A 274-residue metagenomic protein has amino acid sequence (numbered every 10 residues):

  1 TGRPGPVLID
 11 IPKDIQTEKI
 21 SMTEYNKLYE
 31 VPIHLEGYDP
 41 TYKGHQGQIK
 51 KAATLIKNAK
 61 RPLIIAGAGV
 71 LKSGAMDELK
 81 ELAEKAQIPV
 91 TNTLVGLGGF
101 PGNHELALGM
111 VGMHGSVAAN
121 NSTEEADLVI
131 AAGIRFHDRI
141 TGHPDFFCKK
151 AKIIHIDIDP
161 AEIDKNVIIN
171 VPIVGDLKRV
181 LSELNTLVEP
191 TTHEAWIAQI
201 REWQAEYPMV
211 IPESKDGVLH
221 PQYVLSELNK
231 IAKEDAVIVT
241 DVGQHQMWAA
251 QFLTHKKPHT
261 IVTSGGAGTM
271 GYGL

Functional and structural regions predicted by a protein language model:
T1-R3, Q48-P62, L82, T123-E125 (+1 more regions): Glycine-rich phosphate/diphosphate-binding loops that line cofactor/substrate pockets in enzymes
G2-N58, M209: Conformationally flexible catalytic loops at phosphate/diphosphate-handling active centers
I11-K13, G96-Q199: Glycine-rich, acidic loop regions that bind phosphate or pyrophosphate groups
I11-T17, A68-V70, P160, V242-Q246: Glycine-rich beta-alpha junction loops
E24-G37, G99-G102, R201-E213, K257-T260: Gly-rich Lys/Arg/Thr-decorated short loops/hinges at beta-loop-alpha junctions or inter-strand turns that position
K60-S73, A83, K215: Glycine-rich phosphate/diphosphate-binding loops and the adjacent beta-loop-alpha structural elements that coordinate
R201-G273: Active-site diphosphate/adenylate-binding microenvironment
